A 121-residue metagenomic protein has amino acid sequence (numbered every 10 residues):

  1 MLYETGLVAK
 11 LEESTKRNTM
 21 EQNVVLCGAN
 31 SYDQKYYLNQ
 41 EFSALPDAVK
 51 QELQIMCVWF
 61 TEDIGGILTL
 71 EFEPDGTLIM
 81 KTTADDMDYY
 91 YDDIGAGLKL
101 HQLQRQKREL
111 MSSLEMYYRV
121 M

Functional and structural regions predicted by a protein language model:
M1, T15, E52-T61, E115-M121: Hydrophobic, Leu/Ile/Phe/Ala-enriched alpha-helical segments that form helix-helix packing faces
M1-T19: Short, positively charged and aromatic/hydrophobic N-terminal segments
E4, L38, F42-V49, A96 (+2 more regions): Intrinsic-disorder-associated interaction segments
E12, E41-S43, T82-D88: Secondary-structure transition/turn motif
E13, I55-V58, Y89, A96: Intrinsically disordered, low-complexity segments enriched in polar/charged residues with Gly/Pro, especially when
R17-D63: Negatively charged, low-complexity tracts enriched in Asp/Glu with abundant Ser/Thr
E62-Y118: Amphipathic protein-protein interaction modules
